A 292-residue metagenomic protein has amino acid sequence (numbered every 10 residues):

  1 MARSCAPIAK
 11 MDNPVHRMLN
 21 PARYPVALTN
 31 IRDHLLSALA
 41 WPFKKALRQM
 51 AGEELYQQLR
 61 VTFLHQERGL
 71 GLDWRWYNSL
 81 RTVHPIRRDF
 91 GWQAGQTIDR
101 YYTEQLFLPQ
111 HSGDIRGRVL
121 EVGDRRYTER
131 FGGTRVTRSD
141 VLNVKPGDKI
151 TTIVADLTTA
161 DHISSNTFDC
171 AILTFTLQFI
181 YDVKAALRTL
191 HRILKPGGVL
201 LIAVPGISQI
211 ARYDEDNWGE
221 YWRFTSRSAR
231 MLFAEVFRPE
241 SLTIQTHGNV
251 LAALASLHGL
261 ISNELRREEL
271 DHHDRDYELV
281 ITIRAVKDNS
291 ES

Functional and structural regions predicted by a protein language model:
P14-N166, C170, E278, D288-S292: Conserved N-terminal segment of class I S-adenosyl-L-methionine
G95, Y213-L232: Acceptor-substrate binding/catalytic loop of class I
D169-D182: A short SAM/SAH-binding and catalytic strip from SAM-dependent methyltransferases
K184-V199: A short glycine-rich, Lys/Arg-flanked "PGG" loop and its adjoining helix->strand segment in the class I
I202-V204, S208: Acidic carboxylate diad motif detector
R238-V250: Conserved S-adenosyl-L-methionine
S256-S292: Core SAM-dependent methyltransferase catalytic element
